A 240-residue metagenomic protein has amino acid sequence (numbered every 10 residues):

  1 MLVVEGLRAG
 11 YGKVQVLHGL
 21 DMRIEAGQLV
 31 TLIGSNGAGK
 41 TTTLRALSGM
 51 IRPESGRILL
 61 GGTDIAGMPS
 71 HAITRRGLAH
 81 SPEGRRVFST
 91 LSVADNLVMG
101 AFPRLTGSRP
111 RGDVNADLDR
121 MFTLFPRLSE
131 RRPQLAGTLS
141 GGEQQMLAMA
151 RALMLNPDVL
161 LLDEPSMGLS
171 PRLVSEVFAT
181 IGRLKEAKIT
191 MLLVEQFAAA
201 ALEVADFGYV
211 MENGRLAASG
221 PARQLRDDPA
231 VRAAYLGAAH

Functional and structural regions predicted by a protein language model:
G12, M68, V93-D113, L124-P126 (+2 more regions): ABC-type ATPase nucleotide-binding domains, specifically the catalytic core motifs of the NBD
I33-S35: The feature captures the beta-strand-to-loop junction immediately N-terminal to the Walker
S48: Helix-to-loop junction immediately C-terminal to a conserved catalytic motif
R52, D64-R85, S89, S108-L118 (+2 more regions): ABC ATPase NBD coupling module
L135-L139, E143: Conserved ABC ATPase signature
A152-L153: ABC ATPase C-loop
